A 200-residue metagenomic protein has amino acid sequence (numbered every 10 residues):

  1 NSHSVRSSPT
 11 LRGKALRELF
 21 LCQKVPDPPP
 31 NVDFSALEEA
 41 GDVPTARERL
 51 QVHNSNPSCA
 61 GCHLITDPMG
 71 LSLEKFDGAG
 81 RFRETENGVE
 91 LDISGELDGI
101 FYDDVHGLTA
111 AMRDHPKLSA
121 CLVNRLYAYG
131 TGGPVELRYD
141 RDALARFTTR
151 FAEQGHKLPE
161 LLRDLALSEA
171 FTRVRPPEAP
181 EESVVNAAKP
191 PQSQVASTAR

Functional and structural regions predicted by a protein language model:
N1-V105, T109-R113, K117-S119, R138 (+2 more regions): Sequence context surrounding c-type heme c attachment/ligation sites in exported
N124-G132, A143-R150: Extracellular low-complexity, Gly/Ser/Thr-rich intrinsically disordered linkers and protease-sensitive activation/hinge
E182-A187, S193-A199: Intrinsically disordered, low-complexity segments enriched in small/polar and acidic residues
